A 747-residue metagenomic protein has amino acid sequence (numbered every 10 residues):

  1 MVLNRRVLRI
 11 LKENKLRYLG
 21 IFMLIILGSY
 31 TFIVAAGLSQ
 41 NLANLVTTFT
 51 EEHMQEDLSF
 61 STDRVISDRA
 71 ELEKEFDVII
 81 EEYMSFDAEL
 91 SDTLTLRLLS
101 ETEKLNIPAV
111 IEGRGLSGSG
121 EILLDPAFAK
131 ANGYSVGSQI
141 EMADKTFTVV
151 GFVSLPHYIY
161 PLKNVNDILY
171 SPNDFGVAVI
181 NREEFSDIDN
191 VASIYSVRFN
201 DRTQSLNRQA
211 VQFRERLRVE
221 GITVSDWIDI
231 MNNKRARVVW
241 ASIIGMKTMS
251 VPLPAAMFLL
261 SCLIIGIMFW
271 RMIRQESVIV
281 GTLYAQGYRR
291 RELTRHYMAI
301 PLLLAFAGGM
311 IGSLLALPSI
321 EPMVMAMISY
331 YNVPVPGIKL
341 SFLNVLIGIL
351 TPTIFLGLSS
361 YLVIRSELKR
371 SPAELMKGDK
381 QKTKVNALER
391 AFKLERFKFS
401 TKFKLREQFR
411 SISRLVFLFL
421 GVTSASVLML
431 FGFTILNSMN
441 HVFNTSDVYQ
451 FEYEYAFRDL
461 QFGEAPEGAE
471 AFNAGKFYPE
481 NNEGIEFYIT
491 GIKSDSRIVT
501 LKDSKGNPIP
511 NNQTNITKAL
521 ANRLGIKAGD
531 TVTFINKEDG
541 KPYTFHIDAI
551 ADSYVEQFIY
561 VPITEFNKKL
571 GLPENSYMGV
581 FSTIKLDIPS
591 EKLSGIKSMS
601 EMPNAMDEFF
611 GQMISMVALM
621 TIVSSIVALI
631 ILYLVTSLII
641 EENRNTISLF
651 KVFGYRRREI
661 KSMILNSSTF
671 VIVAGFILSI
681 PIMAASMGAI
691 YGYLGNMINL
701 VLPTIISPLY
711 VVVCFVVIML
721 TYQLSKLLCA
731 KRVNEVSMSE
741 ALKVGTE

Functional and structural regions predicted by a protein language model:
M1, K369-N386, K731-E747: Short cytosolic juxtamembrane segments of multi-pass membrane proteins
M1-C262, V442, S446-E454, D539-V623: Membrane transport/envelope proteins' first extracytoplasmic loop
M1-Y30, M298, L302, V385-S426 (+4 more regions): N-terminal Sec/SRP start-transfer signal
R9-N14, L263-L302, I630-I672: Interfacial "coupling" helices/loops that link adjacent transmembrane helices in transporter permeases
S59-F60, F399-R523, K527-D539: Juxtamembrane segments of multi-pass membrane proteins
S135, R289-R290, S371, K527 (+2 more regions): Short coil/turn motifs that cap or connect alpha-helices
G266-R271, E276-V278, L302-P334, F342-K369 (+4 more regions): Small-residue-rich transmembrane alpha-helices
M578-V580, S594-G692, L700-T704, Y710 (+2 more regions): C-terminal transmembrane helical bundles of large multi-pass transporters and their helix-start/helix-kink determinants
